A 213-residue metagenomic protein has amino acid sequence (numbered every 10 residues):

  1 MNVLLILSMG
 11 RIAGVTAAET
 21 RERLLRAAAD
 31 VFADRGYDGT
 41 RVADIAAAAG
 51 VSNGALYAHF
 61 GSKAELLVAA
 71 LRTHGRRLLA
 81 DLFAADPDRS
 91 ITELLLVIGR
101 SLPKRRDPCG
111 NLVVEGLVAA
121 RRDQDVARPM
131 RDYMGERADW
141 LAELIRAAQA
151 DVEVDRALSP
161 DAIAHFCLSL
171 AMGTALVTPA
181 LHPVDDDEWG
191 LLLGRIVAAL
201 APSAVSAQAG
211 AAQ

Functional and structural regions predicted by a protein language model:
M1-E19, R26, A204-Q213: N-terminal intrinsically disordered/low-complexity leader segments
T20-R23, A27-E65, A69: Helix-turn-helix
R23, A27-D34, D81, L112 (+2 more regions): Solvent-exposed, amphipathic alpha-helical segments
K63, A70, H74, L78 (+4 more regions): Hydrophobic/aromatic residues within well-ordered alpha-helical segments
A69, L79-G110, P160-C167, G190: Hydrophobic alpha-helical connector segments
R105-R128: Amphipathic alpha-helical segments used for helix-helix packing
A127-R131, G135, Q149-V197, A204-Q213: Hydrophobic/aromatic-rich alpha-helical bundle segments in the mid-to-C-terminal region
